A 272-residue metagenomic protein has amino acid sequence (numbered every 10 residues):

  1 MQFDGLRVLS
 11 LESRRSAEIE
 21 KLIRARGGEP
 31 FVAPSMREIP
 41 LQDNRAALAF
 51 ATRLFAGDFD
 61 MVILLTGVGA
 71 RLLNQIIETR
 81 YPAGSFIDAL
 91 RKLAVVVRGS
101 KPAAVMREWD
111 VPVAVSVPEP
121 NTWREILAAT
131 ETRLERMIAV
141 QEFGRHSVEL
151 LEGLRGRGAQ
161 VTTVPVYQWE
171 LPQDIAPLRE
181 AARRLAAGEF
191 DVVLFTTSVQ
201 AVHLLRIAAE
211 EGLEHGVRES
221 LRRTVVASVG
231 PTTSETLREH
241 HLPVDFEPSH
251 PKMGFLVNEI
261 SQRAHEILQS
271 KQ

Functional and structural regions predicted by a protein language model:
M1-Q272: Conserved beta-alpha
